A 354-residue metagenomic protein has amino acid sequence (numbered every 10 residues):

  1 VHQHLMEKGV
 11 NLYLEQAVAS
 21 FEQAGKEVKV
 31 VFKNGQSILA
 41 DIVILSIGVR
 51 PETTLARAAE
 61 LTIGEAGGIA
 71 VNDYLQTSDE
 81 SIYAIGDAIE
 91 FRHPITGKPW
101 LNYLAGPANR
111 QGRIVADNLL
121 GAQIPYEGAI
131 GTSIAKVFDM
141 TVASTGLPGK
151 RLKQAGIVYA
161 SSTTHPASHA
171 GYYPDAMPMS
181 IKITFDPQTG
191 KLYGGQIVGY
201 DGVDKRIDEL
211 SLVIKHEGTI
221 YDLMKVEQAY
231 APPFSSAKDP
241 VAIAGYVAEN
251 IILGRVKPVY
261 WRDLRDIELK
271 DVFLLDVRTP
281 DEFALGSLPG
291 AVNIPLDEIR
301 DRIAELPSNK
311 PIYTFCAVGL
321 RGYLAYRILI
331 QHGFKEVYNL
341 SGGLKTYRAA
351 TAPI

Functional and structural regions predicted by a protein language model:
V1-Q16, L147: N-terminal glycine-rich dinucleotide-binding loop that anchors FAD/FMN and/or NAD(P) in oxidoreductases
N11-Y13, Y83, A160-S162, V292-I294 (+1 more regions): General small-molecule cofactor/ligand-binding pocket signal
L14-K26: A conserved short coil-to-beta-strand element within the FAD-binding core of flavoproteins
K29-V31, S37-I114, V213: FAD-site-proximal beta/loop scaffold in flavoenzymes
L45, G64, A84, L275-D276 (+2 more regions): Redox-cofactor binding/interface segments in oxidoreductases and associated redox assembly factors
A88-D201, P232-S236, P240-D266, V272: Mid-to-C-terminal Rossmann-like scaffold of FAD/NAD(P)H-dependent oxidoreductases
D201-I220: A short, polar/charged loop-to-alpha-helix boundary motif
Y221-P232, S236-F273, P280-Y313, A317-I354: Rhodanese-like catalytic fold shared by cysteine-dependent sulfurtransferases and DSP/PTP-type phosphatases
